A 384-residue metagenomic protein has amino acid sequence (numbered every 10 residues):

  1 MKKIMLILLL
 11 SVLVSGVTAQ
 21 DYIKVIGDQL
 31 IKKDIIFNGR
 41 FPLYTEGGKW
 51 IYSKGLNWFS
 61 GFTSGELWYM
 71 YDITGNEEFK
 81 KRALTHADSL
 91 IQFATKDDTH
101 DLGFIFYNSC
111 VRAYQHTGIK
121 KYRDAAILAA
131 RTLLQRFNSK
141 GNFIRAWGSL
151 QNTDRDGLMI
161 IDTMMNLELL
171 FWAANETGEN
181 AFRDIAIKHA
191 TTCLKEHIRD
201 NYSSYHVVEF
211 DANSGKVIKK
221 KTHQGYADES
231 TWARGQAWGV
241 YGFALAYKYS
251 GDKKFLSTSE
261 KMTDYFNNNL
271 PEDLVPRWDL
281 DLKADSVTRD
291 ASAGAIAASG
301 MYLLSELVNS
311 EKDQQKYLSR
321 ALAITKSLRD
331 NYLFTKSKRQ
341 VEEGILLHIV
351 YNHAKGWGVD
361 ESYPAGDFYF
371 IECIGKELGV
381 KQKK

Functional and structural regions predicted by a protein language model:
M1-D21: Bacterial Sec-dependent N-terminal signal peptides
Q20-K384: Glycan-recognition and catalytic cores of secretory/periplasmic carbohydrate-active enzymes
